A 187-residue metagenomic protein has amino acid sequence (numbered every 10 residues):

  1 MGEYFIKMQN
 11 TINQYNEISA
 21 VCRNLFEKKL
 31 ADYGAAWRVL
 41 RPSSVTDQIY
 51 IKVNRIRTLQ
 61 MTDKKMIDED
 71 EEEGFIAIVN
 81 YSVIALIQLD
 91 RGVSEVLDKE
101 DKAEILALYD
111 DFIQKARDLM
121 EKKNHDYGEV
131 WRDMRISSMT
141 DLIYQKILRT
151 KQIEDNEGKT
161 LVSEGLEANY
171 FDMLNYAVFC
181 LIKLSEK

Functional and structural regions predicted by a protein language model:
G2-K187: Intrinsically disordered, low-complexity regulatory regions that flank transcription factor DNA-binding cores
